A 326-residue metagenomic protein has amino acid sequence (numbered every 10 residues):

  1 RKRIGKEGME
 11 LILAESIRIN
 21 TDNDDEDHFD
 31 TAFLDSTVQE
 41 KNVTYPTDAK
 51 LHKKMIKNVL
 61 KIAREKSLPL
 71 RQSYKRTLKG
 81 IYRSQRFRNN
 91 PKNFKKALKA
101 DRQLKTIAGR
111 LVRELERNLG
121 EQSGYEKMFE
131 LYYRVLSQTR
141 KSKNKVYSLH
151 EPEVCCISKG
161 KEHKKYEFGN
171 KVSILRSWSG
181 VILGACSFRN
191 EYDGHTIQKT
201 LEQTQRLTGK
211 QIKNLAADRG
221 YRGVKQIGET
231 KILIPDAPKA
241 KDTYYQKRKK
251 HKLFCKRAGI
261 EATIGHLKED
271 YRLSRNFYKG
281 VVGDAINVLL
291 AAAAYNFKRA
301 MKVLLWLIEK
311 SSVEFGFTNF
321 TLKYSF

Functional and structural regions predicted by a protein language model:
R1, D30-E40, I174, G180 (+4 more regions): Short, conserved catalytic/metal-binding motifs centered on acidic residues
R1-E153: Active-site- or DNA-interface-adjacent structural scaffold in DNA-acting proteins
L149-K164: Flexible, glycine/threonine-enriched loop-and-boundary segments that flank and lead into catalytic domains of large
C156-S158, V181-L183, E191-D193, Y221-K225 (+1 more regions): Flexible loop/turn segments at secondary-structure boundaries
K161-L207: Electropositive, glycine- and tryptophan-enriched low-complexity nucleic-acid-binding patches
K213-V282: Helix-centered, glycine/charged polyanion-binding patches within enzymatic domains that contact phosphate-containing
S274-R275, A300-F326: A short, flexible helix-boundary coil/loop motif
D284-A285, L289: Amphipathic alpha-helical/coiled-coil segments positioned at domain termini
